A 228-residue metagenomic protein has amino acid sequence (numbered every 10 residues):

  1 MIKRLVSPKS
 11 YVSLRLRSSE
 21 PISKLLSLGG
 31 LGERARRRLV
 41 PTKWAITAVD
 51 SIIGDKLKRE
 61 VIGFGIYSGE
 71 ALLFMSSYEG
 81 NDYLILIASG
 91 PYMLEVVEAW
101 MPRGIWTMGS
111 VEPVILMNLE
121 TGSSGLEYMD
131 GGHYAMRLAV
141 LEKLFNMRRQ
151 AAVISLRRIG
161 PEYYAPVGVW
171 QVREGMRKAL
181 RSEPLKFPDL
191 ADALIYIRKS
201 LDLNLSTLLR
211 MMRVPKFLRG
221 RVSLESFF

Functional and structural regions predicted by a protein language model:
M1-F228: Long, low-complexity intrinsically disordered regions enriched in acidic and polar residues with frequent FG dipeptides
